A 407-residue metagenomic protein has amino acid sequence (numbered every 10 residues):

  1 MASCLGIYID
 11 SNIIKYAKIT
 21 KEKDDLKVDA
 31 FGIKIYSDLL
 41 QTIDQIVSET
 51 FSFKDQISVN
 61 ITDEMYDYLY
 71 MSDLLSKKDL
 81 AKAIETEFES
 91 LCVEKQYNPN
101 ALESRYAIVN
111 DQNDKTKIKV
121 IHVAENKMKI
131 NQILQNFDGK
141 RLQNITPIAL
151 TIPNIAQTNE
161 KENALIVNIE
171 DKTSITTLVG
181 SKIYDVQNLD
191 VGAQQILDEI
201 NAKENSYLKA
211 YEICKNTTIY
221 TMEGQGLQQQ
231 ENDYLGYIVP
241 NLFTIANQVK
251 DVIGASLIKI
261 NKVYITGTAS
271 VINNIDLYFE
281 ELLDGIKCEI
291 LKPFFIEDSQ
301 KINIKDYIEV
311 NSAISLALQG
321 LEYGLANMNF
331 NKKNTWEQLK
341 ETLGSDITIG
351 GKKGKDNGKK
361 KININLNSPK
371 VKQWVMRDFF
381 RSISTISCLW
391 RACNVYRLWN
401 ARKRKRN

Functional and structural regions predicted by a protein language model:
S3-K18, K34, S52-F53, D114-Y220 (+1 more regions): Small-residue (GG/TT-enriched) beta-loop-alpha framework at ligand/catalytic clefts
D25-F51: N-terminal phosphate-binding loop and adjacent alpha-helix
S52-M65, Q143-T146, D251, A255-A269: Short glycine-rich phosphate-binding loop at a beta-alpha junction
D63-I121: Internal amphipathic helical hairpin motif
T151, Q194, S270, E289-L366: Glycine-rich phosphate-binding/hydrolytic loop that grips phosphoryl groups
I169, K182, L325-N407: Hydrophobic, leucine-rich alpha helices that serve as N-terminal signal-anchor/transmembrane segments of inner-membrane
Q187-Q194, D198-G236, P240-F243, K352 (+2 more regions): Primarily periplasmic coiled-coil/stalk helices of bacterial envelope nanomachineries adjacent to the inner membrane
K259-I286: Glycine-rich phosphate-binding loops at beta-strand->alpha-helix junctions
